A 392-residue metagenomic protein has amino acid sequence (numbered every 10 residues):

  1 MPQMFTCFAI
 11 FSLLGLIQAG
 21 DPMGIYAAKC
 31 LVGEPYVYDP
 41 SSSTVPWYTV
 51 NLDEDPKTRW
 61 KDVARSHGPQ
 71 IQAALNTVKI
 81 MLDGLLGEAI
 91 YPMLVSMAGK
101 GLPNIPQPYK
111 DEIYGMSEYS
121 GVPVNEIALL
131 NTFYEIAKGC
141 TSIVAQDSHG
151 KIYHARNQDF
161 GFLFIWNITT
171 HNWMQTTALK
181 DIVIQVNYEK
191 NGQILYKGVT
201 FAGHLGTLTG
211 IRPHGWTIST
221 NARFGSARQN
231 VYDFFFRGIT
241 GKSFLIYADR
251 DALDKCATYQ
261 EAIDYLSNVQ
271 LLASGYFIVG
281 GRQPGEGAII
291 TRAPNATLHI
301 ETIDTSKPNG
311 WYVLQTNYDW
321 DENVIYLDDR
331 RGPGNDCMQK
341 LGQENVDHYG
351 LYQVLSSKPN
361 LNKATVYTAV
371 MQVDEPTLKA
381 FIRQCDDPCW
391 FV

Functional and structural regions predicted by a protein language model:
Q3-A19: Cleavable N-terminal signal peptides of Sec/SRP-targeted secreted and luminal proteins
F8-F11, G161, G225, T297: A broad, structure-centric signal for solvent-exposed, well-ordered loop/edge residues that line or flank functional
L13, D83-L86, D233-R237: Short, flexible segments with low predicted structural confidence
A19-G139, A145, Y247, D251-V392: C-terminus-biased signal that marks the final domain/tail of proteins
L129-G238: Internal mixed beta-strand/loop scaffold within catalytic domains of large alpha/beta enzymes
H214, S219-D264, S274-G275: Loop-centered beta-sheet repeat module
